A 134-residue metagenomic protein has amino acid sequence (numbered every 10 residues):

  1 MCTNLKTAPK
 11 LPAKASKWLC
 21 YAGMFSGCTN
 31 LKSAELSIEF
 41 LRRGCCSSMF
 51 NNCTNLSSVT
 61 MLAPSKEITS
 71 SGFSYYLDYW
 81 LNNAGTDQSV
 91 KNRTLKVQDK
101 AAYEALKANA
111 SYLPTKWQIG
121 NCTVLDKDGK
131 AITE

Functional and structural regions predicted by a protein language model:
C2-W18, S26-R43, N52-S70, T86-A105 (+2 more regions): Structural signature of tandem-repeat unit edges
A22-G23, S47: Register-specific detector for alpha-helical tandem repeat solenoids, activating on a conserved position within each
G72-L81, Y103-N121: Short, aromatic/basic amphipathic alpha-helical patches
T133-E134: Short, solvent-exposed mixed-charge patches
